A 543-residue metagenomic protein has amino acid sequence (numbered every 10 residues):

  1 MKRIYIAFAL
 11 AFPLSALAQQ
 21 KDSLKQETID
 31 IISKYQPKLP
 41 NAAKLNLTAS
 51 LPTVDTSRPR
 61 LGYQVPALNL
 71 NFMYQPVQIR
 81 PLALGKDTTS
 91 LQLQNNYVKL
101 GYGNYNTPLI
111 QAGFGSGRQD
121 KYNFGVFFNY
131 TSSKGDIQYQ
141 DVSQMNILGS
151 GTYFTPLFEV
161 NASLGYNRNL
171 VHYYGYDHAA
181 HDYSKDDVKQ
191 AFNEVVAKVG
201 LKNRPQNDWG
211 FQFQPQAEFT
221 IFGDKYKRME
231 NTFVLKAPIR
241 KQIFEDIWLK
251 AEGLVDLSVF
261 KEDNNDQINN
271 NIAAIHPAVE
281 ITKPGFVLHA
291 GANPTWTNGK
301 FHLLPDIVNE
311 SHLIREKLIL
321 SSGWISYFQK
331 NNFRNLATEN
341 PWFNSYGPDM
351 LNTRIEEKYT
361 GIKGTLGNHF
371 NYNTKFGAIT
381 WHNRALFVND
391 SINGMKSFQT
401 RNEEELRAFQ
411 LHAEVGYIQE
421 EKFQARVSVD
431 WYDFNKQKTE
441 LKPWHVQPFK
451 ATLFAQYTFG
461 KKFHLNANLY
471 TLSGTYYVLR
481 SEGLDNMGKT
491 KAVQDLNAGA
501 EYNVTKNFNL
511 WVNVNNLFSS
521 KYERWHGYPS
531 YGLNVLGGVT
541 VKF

Functional and structural regions predicted by a protein language model:
M1-S23, A455, F459, L533 (+1 more regions): Bacterial Sec-dependent N-terminal signal peptides
A18-T88: N-terminal periplasmic/intermembrane-space "pro-region" immediately following the signal or transit peptide
Q78-L82, T88-I147: Outer-membrane beta-barrel translocator/receptor signature
L93, V98, V287, G291-L304 (+1 more regions): Exposed, low-structure sequence patches enriched in small/polar residues
A112, I147-G149, A197-L201, F233-A237 (+7 more regions): Membrane-embedded beta-strands of outer-membrane beta-barrel proteins, especially the hydrophobic/small aromatic
G115-S133, W248-S258, E262-T295, E420-D433: Surface-exposed extracellular loop regions of Gram-negative outer-membrane beta-barrel proteins
S133-Q140, N146-L148, N161-Q212, Q216-T232: Flexible loop and strand-edge segments within Gram-negative outer membrane beta-barrel domains
D187-G200, Q216-P284: Outer-membrane beta-barrel transmembrane domain signature of Gram-negative proteins, especially the mid-to-C-terminal
